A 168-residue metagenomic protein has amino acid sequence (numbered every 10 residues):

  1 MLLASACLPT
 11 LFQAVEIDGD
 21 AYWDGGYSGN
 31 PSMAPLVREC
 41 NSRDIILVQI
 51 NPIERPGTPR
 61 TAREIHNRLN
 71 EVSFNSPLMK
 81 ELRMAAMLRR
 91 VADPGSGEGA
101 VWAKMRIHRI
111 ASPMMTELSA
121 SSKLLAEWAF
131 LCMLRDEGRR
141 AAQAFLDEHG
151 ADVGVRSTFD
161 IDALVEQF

Functional and structural regions predicted by a protein language model:
M1-L11, G25-P31: Active-site glycine-rich loop that binds ribose-phosphate moieties when present
P9-Q13, R43-D44: Short, structured loop/turn "capping" segments at alpha-beta junctions
Q13-G19: Short coil/turn segments at secondary-structure boundaries
G19-Y22, G26-F168: Non-catalytic peripheral regions of patatin-like phospholipases
